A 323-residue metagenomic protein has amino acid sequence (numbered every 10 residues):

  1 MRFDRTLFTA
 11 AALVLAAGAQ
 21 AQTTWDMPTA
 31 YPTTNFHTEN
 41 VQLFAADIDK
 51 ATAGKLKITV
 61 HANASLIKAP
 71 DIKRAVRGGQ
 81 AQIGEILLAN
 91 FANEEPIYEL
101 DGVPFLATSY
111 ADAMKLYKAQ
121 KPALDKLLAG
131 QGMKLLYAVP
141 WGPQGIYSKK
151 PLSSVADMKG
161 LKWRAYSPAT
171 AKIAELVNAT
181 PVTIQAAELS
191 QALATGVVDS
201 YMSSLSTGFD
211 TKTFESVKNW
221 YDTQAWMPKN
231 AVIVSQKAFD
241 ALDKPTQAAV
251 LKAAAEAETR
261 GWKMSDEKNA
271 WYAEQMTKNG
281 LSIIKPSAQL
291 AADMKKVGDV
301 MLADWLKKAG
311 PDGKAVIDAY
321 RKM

Functional and structural regions predicted by a protein language model:
M1-F8: Bacterial N-terminal signal peptides that target proteins for export
T9-L15: Hydrophobic helical h-region of N-terminal Sec-dependent signal peptides in bacterial secretory/periplasmic proteins
A11, Q22-M114, Q120-M323: N-terminal secretory/targeting leader peptides
L15-A21: Sec/Tat signal peptide C-region and signal peptidase I cleavage site
